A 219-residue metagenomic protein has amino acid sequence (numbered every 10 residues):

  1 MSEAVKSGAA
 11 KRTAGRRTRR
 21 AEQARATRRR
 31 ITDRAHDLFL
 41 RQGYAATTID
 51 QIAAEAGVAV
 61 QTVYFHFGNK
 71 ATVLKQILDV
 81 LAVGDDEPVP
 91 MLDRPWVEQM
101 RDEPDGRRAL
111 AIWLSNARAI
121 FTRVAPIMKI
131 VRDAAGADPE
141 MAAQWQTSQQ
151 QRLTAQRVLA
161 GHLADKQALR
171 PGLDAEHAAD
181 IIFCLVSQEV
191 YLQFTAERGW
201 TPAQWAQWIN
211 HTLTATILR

Functional and structural regions predicted by a protein language model:
M1-A26: N-terminal intrinsically disordered/low-complexity leader segments
A24, R28, T32, L78 (+5 more regions): Amphipathic, non-transmembrane alpha-helical scaffold segments
R30, R34, L38-T72, Q76: Helix-turn-helix
R30, R34-Q42, P95-Q99, I127 (+3 more regions): Solvent-exposed, amphipathic alpha-helical segments
T72, Q76, E87-T122, A179: Hydrophobic alpha-helical connector segments
I112-R132, P139-K166, E176-D180, L213-L218: Amphipathic alpha-helical packing segments from all-alpha helical-bundle domains
A164-T212: Hydrophobic/aromatic-rich alpha-helical bundle segments in the mid-to-C-terminal region
